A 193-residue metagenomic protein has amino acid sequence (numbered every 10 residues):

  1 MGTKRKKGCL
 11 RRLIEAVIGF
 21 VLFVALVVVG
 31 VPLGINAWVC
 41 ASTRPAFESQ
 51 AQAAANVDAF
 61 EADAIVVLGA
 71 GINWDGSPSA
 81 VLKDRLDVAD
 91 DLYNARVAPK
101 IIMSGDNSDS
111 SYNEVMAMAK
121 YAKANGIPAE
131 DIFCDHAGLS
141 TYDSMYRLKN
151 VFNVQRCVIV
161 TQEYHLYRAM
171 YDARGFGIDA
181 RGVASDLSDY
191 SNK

Functional and structural regions predicted by a protein language model:
G2-Q52: N-terminal type II signal-anchor transmembrane helix that functions as the membrane-insertion/stop-transfer segment
I35-K193: A structural signal for short, hydrophobic/glycine-enriched beta-strand patches
